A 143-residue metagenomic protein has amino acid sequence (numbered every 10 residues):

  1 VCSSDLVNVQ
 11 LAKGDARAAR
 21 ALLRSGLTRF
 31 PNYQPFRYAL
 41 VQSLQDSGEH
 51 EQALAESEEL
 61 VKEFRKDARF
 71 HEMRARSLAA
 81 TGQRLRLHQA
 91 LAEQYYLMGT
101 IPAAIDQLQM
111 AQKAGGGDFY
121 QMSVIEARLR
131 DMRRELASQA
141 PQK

Functional and structural regions predicted by a protein language model:
V1-S3: Short, small-residue-biased leader/transition segments that mark boundaries at the very start of proteins
R17, Q34-P35, A68-R69, L85 (+2 more regions): Helix-start (N-cap) detector for alpha-helical repeat units in TPR-like alpha-solenoids, especially tetratricopeptide
G26, E59-L60, Q94, A111: Canonical positions in the second alpha-helix
H50, A80-A90, Y120, R130-K143: Alpha-helical linker/edge segments of TPR/alpha-solenoid repeat scaffolds and analogous pre-/post-domain helices
